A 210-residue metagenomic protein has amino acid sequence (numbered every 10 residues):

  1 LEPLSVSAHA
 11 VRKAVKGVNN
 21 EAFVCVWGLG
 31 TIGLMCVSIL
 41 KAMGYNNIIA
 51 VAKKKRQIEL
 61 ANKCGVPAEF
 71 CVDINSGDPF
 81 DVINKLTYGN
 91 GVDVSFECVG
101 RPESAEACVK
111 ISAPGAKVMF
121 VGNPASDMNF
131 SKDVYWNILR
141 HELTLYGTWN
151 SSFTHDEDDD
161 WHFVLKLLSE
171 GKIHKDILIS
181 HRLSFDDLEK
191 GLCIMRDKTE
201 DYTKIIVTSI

Functional and structural regions predicted by a protein language model:
L1-S76: Mid-domain Rossmann-like dinucleotide-binding core that forms the NAD(H)/NADP(H) cofactor-binding site
N19-N20, D73, G89, A116-M128 (+3 more regions): C-terminal capping/lid region of NAD(P)-dependent oxidoreductase domains
V37, I58, A105-V109, Y135: Generic hydrophobic/aromatic pocket-lining and core-packing "Φ" positions
F80-K85, M128-I179, K190: C-terminal substrate-binding/catalytic core of Rossmann-like NAD(P)-dependent dehydrogenases/reductases
F96: N-terminal Rossmann-like NAD(P) cofactor-binding module of classical short-chain dehydrogenase/reductase
V99, G122-A125, T148-S151: Short strand-turn motif at the edge of the Rossmann-like AdoMet-binding core
S112-P114: Helix-to-beta-strand junctions that scaffold the AdoMet/dcAdoMet cofactor pocket in Class I SAM-dependent enzymes
